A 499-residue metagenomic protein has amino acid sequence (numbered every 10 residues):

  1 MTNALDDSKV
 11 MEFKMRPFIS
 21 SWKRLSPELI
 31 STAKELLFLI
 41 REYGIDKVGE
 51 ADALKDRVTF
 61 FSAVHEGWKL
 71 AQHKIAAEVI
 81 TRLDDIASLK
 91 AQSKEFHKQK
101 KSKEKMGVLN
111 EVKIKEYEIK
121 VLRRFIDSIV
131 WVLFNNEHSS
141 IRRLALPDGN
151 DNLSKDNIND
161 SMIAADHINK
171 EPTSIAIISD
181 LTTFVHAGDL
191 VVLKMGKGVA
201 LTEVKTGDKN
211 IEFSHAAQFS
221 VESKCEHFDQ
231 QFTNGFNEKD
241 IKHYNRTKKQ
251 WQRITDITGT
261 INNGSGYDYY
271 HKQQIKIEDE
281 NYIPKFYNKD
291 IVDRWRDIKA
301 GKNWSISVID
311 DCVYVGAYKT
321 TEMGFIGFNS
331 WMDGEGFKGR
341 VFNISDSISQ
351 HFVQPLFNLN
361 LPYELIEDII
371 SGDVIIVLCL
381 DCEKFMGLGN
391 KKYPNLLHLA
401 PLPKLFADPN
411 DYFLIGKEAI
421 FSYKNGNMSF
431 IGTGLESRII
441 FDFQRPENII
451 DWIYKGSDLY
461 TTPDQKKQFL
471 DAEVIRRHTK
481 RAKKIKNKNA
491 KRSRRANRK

Functional and structural regions predicted by a protein language model:
M1-A53: Non-catalytic protein-protein interaction scaffold segments in large eukaryotic complex-forming proteins
G49-S140, F213-Y454, Y460-E473: Metal-dependent nuclease catalytic core centered on acidic motifs
F134-P147, I168: Coiled-coil termination/hinge junctions
I141-S161: A short, highly charged nucleic-acid-interacting micro-segment common to nuclease and nuclease-linked defense proteins
D166-D189: A short acidic/basic microdomain associated with nuclease active sites
I168, L190-V192, V199-T206: Conserved catalytic cores of phosphodiester-cleaving nucleases, focusing on short active-site segments
V204-S214: Short beta-strand-loop-alpha-helix junction that forms the active-site gateway of nucleic-acid-processing nucleases
K467-K499: Intrinsically disordered, Lys/Arg-rich low-complexity segments
